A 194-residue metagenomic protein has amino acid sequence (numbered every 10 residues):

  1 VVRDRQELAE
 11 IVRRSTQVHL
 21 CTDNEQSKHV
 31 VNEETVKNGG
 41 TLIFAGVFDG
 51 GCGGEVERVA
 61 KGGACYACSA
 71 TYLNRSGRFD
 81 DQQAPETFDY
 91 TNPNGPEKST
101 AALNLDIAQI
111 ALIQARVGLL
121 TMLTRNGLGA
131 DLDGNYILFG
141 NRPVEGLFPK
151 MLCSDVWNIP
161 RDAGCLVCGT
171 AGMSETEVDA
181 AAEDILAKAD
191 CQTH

Functional and structural regions predicted by a protein language model:
V1-E7: Conserved SAM/SAH-binding loop
E7-H194: Glycine-rich phosphate/adenylate-binding loop
